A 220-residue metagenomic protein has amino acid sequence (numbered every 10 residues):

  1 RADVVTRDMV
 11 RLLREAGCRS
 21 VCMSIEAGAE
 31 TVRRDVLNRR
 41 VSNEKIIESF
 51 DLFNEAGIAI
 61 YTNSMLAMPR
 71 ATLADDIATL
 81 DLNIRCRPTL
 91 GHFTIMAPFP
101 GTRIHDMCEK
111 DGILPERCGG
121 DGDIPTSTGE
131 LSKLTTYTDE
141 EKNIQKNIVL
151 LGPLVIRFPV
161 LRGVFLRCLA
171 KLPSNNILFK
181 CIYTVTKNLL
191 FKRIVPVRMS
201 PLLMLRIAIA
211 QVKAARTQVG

Functional and structural regions predicted by a protein language model:
R1-K171: A structural motif corresponding to the C-terminal lobe/cap of the Radical SAM core domain
K146-G220: Membrane-proximal basic amphipathic "stem/tether" segments
